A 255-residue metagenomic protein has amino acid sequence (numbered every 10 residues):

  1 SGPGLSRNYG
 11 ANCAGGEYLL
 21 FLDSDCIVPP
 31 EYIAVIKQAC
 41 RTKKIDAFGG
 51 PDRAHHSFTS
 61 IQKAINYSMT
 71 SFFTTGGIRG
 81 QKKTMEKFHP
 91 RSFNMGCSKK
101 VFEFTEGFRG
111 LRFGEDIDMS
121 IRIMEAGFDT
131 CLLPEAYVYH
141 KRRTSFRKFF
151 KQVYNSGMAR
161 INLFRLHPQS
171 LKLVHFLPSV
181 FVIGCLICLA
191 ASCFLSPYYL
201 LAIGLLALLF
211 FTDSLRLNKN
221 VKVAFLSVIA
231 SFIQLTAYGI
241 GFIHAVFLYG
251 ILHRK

Functional and structural regions predicted by a protein language model:
S1-A14, V35, M85, H89-F93: Glycine-rich, basic loop-to-helix element that forms the pyrophosphate-binding segment of sugar-nucleotide handling
P3, R7, Y32, F93-N94 (+2 more regions): Conserved donor sugar-nucleotide recognition element shared by glycan-biosynthetic enzymes
L19: Short aromatic/hydrophobic "clamp" motif used to bind/position activated sugar donors
D23-I27: The conserved acidic donor/metal-binding loop of glycosyltransferases
P30-K63, A136-Y137, K141: Conserved donor NDP-sugar-binding/catalytic core segment of glycosyltransferases
A54, G77-K100, R112, D118 (+4 more regions): A recurrent flexible, glycine/aromatic-enriched loop bordering the glycosyltransferase active site that acts as
R109-L171: Catalytic donor/gating beta->alpha subdomain of glycosyltransferases that bind UDP-sugars
F181-L252: Membrane-embedded multi-pass helical conduit in multi-pass membrane proteins, especially envelope-biosynthetic
